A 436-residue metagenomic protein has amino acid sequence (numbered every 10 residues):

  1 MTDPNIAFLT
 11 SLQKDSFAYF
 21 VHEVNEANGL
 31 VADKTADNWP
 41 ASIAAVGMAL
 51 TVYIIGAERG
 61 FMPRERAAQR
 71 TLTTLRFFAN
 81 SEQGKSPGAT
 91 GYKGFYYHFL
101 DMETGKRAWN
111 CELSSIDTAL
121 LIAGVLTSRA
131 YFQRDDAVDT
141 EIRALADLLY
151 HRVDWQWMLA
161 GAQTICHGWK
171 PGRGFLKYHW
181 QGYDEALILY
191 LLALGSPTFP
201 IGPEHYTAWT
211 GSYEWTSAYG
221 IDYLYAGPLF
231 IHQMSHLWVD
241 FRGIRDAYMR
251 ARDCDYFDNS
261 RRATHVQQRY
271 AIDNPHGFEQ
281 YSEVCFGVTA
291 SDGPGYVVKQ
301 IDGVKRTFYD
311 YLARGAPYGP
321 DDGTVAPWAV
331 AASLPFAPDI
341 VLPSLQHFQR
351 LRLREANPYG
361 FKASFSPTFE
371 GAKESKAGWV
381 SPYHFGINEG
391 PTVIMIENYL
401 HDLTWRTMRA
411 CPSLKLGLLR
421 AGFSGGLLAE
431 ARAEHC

Functional and structural regions predicted by a protein language model:
M1-C436: Ser/Thr/Asn(+Pro)-rich, low-complexity disordered segments
